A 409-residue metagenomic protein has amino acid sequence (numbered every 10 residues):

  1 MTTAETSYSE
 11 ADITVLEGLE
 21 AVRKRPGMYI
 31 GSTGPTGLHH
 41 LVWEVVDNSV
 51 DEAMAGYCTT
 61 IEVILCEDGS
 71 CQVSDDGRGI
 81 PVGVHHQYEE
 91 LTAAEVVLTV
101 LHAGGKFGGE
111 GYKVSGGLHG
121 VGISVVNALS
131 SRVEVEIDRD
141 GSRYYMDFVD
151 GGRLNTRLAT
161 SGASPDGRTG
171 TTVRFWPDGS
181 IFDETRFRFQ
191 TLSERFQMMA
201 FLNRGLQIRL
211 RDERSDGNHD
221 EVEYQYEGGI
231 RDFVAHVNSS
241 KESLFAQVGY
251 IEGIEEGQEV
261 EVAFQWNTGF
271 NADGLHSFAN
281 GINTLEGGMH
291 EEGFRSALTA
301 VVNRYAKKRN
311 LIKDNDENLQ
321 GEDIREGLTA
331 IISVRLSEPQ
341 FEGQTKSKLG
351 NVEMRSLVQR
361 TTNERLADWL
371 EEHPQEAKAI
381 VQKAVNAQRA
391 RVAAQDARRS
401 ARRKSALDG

Functional and structural regions predicted by a protein language model:
M1-A11, L19, W43, D51-A53 (+9 more regions): GHKL-family ATPase ATP-binding module
A11, G34, H86-E90, Y226: Residue-level signature of the cytosolic catalytic core of signaling kinases
K24-W43: Conserved short strand/loop->alpha-helix "switch" segment adjacent to the catalytic nucleotide/phosphoryl-transfer site
G27, G34, M54, V82-H85 (+2 more regions): Short, flexible helix-adjacent loops and helix caps
G79: NAD(P)H-binding Rossmann-fold N-terminus in SDR/SDR-like oxidoreductases, specifically the glycine-rich beta1-alpha1
V82-G104: Short conserved segment of the HATPase_c
